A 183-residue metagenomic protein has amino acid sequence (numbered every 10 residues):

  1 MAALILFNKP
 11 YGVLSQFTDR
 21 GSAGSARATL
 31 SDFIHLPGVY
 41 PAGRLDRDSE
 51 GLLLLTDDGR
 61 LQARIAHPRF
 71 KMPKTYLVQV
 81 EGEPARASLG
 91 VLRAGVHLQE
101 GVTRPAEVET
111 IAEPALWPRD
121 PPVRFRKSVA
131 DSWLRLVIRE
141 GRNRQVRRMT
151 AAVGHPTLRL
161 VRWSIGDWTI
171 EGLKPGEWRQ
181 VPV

Functional and structural regions predicted by a protein language model:
M1-V183: RNA pseudouridine synthases
